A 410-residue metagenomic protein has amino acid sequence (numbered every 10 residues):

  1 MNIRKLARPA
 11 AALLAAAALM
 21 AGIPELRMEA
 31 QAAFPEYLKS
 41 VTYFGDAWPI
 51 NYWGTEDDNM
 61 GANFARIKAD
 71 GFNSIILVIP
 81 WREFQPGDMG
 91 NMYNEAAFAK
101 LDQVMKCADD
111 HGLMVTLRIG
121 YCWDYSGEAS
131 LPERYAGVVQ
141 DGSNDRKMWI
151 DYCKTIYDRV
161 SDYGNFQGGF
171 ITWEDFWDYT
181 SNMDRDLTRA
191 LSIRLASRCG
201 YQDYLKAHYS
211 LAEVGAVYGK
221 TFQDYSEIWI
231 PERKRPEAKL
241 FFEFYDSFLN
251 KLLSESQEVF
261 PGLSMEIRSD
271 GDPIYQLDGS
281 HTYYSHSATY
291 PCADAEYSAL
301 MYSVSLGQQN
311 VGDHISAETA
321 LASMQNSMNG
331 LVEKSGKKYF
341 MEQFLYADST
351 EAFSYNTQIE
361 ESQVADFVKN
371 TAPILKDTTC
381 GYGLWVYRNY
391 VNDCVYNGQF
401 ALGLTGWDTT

Functional and structural regions predicted by a protein language model:
M1-L13, L26: Bacterial N-terminal signal peptides that target proteins for export
M20-A33: Sec-dependent signal peptide cleavage junction
F44-E56, W81-F98, P132-I150, P231-D246 (+2 more regions): The substrate-binding groove and active-site-proximal loops of carbohydrate-active enzymes, especially glycoside
Y52-K68, W149-I156, L277-A293, V364-A372: Short, acidic/polar
D57-Y135, R146-Y157, F242-S264: Aromatic-lined substrate-binding rim segments of carbohydrate-active enzymes
D151, T155, R159-Y302, L306-Q309: Polysaccharide-binding and catalytic clefts of secreted carbohydrate-active enzymes
Y297-C394: Substrate-binding cleft of secreted/luminal carbohydrate-active enzymes
N392-T410: Extracellular and organelle-lumenal recognition/adhesion modules and their flexible linkers in secreted
